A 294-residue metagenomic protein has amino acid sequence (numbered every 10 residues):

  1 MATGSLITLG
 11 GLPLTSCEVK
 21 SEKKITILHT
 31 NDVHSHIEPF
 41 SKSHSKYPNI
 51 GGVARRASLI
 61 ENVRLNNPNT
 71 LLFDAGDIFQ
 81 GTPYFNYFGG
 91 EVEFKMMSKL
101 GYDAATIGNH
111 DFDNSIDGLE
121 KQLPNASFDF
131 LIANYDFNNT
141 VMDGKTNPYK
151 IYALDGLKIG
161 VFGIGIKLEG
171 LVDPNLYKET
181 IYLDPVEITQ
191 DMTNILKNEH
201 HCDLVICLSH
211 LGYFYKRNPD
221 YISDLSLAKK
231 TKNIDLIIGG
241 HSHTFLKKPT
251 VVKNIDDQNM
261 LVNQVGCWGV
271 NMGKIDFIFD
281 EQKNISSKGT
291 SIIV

Functional and structural regions predicted by a protein language model:
M1-T8: N-terminal export leaders
L6, C17-I293: Acidic, metal/ion-coordinating pockets
